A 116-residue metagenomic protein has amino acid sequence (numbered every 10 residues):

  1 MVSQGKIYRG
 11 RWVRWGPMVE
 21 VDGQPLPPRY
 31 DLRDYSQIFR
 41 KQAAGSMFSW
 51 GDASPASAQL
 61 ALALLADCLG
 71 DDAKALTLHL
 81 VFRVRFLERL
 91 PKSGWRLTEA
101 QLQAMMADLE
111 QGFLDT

Functional and structural regions predicted by a protein language model:
M1, Q111-T116: Short intrinsically disordered terminal tails
M1-Q24: Short, charged/polar N-terminal "headpieces" of proteins
R11-R14, S49, G94: Residues in intrinsically disordered, low-complexity segments of regulatory proteins
G16-V81: Amphipathic alpha-helical packing elements
V19-V21, A107, L114: Intrinsic disorder/low-complexity signal
D72-L109: Charge-dense polyanion-binding interfaces
